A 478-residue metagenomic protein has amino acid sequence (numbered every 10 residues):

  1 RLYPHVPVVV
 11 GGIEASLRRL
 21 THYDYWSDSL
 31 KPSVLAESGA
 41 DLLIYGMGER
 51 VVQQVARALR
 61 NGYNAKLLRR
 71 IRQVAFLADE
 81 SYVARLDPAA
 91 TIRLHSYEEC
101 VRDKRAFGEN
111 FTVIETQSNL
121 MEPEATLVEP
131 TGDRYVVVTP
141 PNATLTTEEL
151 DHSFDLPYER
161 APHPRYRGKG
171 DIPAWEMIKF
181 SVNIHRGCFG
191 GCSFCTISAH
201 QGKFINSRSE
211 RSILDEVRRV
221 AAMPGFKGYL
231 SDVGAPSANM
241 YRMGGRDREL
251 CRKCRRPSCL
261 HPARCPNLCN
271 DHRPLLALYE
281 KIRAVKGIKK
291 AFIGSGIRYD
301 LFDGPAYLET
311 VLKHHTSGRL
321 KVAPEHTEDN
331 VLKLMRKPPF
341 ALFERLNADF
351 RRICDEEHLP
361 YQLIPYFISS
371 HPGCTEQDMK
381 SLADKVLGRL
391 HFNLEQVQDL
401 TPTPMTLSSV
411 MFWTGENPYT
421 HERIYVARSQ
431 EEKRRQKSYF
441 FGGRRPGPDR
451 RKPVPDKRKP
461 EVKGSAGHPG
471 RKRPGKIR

Functional and structural regions predicted by a protein language model:
R1-T131, V138-T139, A143, S409 (+1 more regions): Glycine-rich beta-alpha loop elements in corrinoid/cobalamin-binding modules across cobalamin-dependent enzymes
V6, R219-I364, I368-P372: Conserved SAM/AdoMet-binding glycine-rich loop
L17-R19, E49-Q54, A78-V83, F204 (+7 more regions): Flexible glycine/acidic-rich beta-alpha junction loops that bind and position SAM and/or redox cofactors in anaerobic
D41, S153, C188, C192 (+3 more regions): Conserved, mostly hydrophobic/aromatic
E109-S181: N-terminal [4Fe-4S]-dependent radical SAM core
K169-T196, A221, Y229: N-terminal pre-triad scaffold of radical SAM enzymes
C195-S212: Iron-sulfur (Fe-S) cluster-binding segments and ferredoxin-like electron-carrier domains, especially [2Fe-2S]
R445-R478: Intrinsically disordered, Lys/Arg-rich low-complexity segments
